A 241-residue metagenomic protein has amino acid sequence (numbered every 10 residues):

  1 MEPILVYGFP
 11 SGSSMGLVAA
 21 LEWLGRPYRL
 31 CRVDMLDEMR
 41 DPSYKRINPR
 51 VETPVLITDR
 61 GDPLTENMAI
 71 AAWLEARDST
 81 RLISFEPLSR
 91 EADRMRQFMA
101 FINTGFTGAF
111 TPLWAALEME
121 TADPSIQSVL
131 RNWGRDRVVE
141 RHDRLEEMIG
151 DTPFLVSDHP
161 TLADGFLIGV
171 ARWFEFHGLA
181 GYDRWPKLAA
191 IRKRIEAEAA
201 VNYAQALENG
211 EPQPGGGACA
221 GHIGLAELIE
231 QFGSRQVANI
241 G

Functional and structural regions predicted by a protein language model:
M1-N132, F232-G241: GST-like domain detector, emphasizing the conserved glutathione-binding G-site in the N-terminal thioredoxin-like
R46, A197, A206: Phosphate-coordinating loops and pocket residues in cytosolic domains that bind phosphorylated ligands
A69, K187, A200: Residue-level recognition of oxygen-bearing side chains
E75, V170-A171, Q205: Active-site-flanking alpha-helical
E86-P87, Y203-Q213: Short, flexible loop/turn segments with low-complexity composition
I102-A197, G241: GST-like fold's C-terminal all-alpha helical module
E208-G241: Acidic/histidine-enriched, glycine/proline-rich intrinsically disordered or flexible terminal extensions
